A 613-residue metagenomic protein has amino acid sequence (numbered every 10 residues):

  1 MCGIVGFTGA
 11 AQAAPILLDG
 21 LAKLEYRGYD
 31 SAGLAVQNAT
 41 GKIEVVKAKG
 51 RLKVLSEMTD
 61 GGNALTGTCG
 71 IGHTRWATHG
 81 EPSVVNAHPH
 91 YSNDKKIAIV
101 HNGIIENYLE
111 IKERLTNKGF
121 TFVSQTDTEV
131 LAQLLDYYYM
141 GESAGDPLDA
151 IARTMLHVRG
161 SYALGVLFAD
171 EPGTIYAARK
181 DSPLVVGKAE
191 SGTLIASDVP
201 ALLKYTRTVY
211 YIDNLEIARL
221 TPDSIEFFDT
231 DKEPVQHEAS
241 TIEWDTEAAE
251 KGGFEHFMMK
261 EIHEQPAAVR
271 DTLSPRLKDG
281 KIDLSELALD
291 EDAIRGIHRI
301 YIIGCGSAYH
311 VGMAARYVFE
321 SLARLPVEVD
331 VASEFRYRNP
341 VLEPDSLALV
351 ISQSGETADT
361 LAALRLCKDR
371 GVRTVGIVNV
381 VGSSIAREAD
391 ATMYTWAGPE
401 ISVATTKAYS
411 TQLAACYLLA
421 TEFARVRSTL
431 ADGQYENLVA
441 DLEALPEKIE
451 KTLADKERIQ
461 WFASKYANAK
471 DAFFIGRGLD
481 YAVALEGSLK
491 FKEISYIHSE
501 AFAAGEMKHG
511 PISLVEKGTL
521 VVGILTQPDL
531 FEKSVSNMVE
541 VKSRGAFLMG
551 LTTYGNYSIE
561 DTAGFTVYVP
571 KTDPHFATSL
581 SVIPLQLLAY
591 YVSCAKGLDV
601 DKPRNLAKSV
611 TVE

Functional and structural regions predicted by a protein language model:
M1-H256, E264-H298, Y337, D432 (+3 more regions): Conserved short alpha-helical segments that host acidic/polar catalytic motifs at enzyme active sites
T68, G72-V85, K278-E291, A315-I351 (+2 more regions): Glycine-rich oxoanion-binding loops at beta->alpha junctions
P89-Y91, L167, Y176-A177, V209-Y210 (+11 more regions): Replace "in large, NTP-powered and nucleic-acid-processing enzymes" with "in large, NTP-powered factors and other
L156, Q265-V269, L273-Y301, A391-L520 (+1 more regions): Active-site phosphate/pyrophosphate-binding segments
G187, D271, V311-M313, E328-V329 (+10 more regions): Extended hydrophobic-aromatic, low-complexity segments
K232, F547, T562, T572-E613: Generic C-terminus detector
R295-A444, I524-Y568, L588, K596: Glycine-rich phosphate-binding loops that contact phosphosugars or nucleotide phosphates
